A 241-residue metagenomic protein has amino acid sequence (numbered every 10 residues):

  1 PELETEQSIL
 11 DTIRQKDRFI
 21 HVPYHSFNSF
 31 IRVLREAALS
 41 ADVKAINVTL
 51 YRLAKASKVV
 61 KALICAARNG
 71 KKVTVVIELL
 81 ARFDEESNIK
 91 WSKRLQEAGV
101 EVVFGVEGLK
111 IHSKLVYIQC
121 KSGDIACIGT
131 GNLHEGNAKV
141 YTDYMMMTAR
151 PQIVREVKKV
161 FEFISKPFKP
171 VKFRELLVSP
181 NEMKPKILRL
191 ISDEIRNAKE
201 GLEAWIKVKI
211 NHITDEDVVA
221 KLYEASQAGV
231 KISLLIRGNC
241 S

Functional and structural regions predicted by a protein language model:
P1-I206, E224-A228, G238-S241: N-terminal localization/anchoring segments of enzymes in phospholipid and broader phosphate metabolism
G99, I213-L222: Flexible, glycine/threonine-enriched loop-and-boundary segments that flank and lead into catalytic domains of large
N211-I213, R237-N239: Histidine- and/or cysteine-centered catalytic micro-motif in compact active-site loops
K231-L235: Hydrophobic alpha/beta core scaffold segments
